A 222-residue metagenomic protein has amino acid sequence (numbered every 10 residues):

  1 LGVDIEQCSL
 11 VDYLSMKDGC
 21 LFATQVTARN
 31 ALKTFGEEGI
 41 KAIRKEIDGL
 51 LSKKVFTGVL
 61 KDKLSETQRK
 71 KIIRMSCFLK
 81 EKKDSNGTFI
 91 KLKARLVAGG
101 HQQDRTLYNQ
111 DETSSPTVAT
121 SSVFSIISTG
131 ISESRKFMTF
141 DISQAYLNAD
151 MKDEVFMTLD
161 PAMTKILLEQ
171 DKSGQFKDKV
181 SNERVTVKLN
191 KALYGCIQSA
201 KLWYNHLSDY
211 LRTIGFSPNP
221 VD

Functional and structural regions predicted by a protein language model:
L1-D222: Long, low-complexity, charge-biased intrinsically disordered regions
